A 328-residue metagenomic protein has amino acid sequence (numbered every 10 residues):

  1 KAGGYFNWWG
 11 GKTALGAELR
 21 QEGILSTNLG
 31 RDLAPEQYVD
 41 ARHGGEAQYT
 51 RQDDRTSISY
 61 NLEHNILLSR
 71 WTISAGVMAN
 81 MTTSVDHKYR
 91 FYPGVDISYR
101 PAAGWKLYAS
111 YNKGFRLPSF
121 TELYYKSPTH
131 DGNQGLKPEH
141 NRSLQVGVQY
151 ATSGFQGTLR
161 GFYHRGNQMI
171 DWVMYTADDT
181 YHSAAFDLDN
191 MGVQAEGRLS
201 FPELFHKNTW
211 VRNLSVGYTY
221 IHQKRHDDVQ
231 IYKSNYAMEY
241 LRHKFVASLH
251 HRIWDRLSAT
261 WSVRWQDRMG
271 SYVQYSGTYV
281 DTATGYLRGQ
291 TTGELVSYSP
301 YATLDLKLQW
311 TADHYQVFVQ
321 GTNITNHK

Functional and structural regions predicted by a protein language model:
K1, L19-L25, Q52-Y60, A79-T83 (+10 more regions): Transmembrane beta-barrel architecture of outer-membrane proteins
K1, L25-A34, D86-Y92, F120-S127 (+5 more regions): Outer-membrane beta-barrel translocator domains and adjoining extracellular loop/strand segments of Gram-negative
K1-R90, S98-R100, T158-L159, G197 (+1 more regions): Face-selective signature of the C-terminal outer-membrane beta-barrel domain
A2-W8, Y60-I66, V95-Y99, V146-Y150 (+5 more regions): Residues on the lipid-exposed face of transmembrane beta-strands in outer-membrane beta-barrel proteins
G10, L67-T72, Y163-R165, A184-S276: Gram-negative outer-membrane beta-barrel transporters
L15-Q21, A75-M81, V95, A109-K113 (+5 more regions): Transmembrane beta-barrel strands of outer-membrane/channel proteins
R100, K106, K113-N167, M174-E203 (+3 more regions): Outer-membrane beta-barrel signature, preferentially recognizing the C-terminal barrel domain of Gram-negative
R268-T284, Q309-K328: C-terminal beta-signal and adjacent terminal beta-strands/loops of Gram-negative outer-membrane beta-barrel proteins
